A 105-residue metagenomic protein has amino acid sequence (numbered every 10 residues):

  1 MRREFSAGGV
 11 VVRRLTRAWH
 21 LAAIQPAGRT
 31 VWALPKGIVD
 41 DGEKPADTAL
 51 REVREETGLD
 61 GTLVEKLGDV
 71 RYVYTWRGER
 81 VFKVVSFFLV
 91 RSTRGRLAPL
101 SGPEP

Functional and structural regions predicted by a protein language model:
M1-L34: N-terminal strand-loop-strand
G37-P105: Unchanged
